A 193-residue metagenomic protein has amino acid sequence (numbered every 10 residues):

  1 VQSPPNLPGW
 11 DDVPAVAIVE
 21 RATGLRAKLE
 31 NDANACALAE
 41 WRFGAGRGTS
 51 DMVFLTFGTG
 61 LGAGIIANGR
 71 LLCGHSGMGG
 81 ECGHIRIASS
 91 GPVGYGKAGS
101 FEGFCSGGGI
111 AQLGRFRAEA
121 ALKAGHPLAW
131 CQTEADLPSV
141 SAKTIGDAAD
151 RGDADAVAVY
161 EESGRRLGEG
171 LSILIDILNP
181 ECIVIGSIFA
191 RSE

Functional and structural regions predicted by a protein language model:
V1, L71-L72: Hydrophobic "anchor" residues
V1-G9: A charged helix-plus-loop insertion that forms the helical arch/lid used to bind and gate nucleic-acid substrates
L7, G77-M78: Residue-level structural signal for beta-strand termini and adjacent loop
D11, V16-L25, A39-D51, L71 (+1 more regions): ATP-binding/phosphotransfer module of carbohydrate and carboxylate kinases, centering on a glycine-rich
K28, D51-T56, G62-G64, V184: Short glycine-aspartate micro-motif
L29-A33: Short loop/edge segments at beta-strand edges and connector loops that shape dinucleotide/nucleotide cofactor-binding
A67-N68: A cytosolic small-molecule/anion-sensing beta-strand core signal
M78-G91: A short, polar/charged loop-to-alpha-helix boundary motif
